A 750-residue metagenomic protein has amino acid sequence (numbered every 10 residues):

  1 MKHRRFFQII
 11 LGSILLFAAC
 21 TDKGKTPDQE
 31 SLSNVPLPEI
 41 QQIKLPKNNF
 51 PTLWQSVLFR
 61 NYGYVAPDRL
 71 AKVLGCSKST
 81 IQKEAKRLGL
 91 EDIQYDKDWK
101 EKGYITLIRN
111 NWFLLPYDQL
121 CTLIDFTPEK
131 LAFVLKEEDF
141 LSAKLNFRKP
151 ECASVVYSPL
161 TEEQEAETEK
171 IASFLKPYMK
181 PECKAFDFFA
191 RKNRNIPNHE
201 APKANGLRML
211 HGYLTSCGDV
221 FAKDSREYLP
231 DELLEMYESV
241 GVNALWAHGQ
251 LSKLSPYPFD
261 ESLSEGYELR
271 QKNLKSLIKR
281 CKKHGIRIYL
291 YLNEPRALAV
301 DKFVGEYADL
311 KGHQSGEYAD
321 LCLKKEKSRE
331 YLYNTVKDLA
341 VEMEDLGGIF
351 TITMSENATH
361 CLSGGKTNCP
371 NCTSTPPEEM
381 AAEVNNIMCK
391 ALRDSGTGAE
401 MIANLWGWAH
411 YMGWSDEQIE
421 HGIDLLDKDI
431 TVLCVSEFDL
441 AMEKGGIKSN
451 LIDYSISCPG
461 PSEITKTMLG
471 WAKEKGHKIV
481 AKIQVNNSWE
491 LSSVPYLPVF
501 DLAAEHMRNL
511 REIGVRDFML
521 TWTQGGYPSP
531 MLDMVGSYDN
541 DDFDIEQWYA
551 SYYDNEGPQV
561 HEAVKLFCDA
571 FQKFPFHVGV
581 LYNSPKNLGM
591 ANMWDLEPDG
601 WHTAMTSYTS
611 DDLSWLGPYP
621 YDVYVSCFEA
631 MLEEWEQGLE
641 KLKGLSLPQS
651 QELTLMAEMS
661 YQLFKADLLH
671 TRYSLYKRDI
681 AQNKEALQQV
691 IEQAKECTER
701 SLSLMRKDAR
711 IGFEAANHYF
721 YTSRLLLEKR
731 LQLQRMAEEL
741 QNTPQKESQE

Functional and structural regions predicted by a protein language model:
R4-G12: Sec-dependent signal peptide recognition, specifically the positively charged N-region followed immediately by
F17-A19: C-terminal motif of bacterial Sec signal peptides marking the signal peptidase cleavage site
T21-K23: Bacterial signal peptide processing site
P27-P202: Long, charge-rich, low-complexity intrinsically disordered regions
C76, F126, V242, H284-I286 (+3 more regions): Short glycine/serine/threonine/alanine-rich loop segments
I81, L233, L277, M388 (+1 more regions): Aromatic/hydrophobic pocket-lining residues that form π-stacking "cages" and hydrophobic walls in ligand
N110, P197-N205, R226, V341 (+1 more regions): Substrate-binding groove of N-acetylhexosamine-processing glycoside hydrolases
E137-K149, Y157-S158, E163-M354, T359-G364 (+2 more regions): Feature activates predominantly on carbohydrate-active enzymes
